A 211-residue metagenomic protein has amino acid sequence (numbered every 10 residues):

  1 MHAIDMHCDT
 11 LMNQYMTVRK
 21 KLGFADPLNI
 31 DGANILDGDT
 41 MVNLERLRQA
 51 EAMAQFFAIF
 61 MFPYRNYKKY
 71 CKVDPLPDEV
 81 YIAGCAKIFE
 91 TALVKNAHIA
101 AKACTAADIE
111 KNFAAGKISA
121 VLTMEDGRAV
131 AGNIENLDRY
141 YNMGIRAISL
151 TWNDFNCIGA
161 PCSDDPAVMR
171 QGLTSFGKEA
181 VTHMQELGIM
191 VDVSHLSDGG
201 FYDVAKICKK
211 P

Functional and structural regions predicted by a protein language model:
M1-A167, Q171, C208: N-terminal hydrophobic targeting/anchoring segments and the immediately downstream early-domain regions of hydrolases
G132-N142, D164-P211: Histidine/acidic residue-rich metal-binding segments in metalloenzymes
